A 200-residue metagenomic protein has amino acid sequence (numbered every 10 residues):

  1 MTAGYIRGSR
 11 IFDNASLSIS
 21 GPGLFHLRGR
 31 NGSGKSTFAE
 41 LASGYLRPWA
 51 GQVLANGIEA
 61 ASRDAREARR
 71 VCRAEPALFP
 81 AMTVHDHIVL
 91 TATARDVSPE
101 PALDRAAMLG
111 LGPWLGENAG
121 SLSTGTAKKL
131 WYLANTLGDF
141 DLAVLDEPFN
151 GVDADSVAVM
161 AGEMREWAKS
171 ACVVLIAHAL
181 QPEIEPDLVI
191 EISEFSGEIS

Functional and structural regions predicted by a protein language model:
T2-P22, H26: A short, flexible loop at the N-terminus of ABC-type nucleotide-binding domains that lies
N31, D146, D153: ABC-family nucleotide-binding domains
S43: Helix-to-loop junction immediately C-terminal to a conserved catalytic motif
P48-A65: Conserved ABC transporter NBD signature motif
E75, P80-D96: Q-loop/switch helix immediately C-terminal to the Walker
P99-L115: Conserved ABC ATPase "signature" region
N118-G125: Conserved ABC ATPase signature
T136-L137: ABC ATPase C-loop
